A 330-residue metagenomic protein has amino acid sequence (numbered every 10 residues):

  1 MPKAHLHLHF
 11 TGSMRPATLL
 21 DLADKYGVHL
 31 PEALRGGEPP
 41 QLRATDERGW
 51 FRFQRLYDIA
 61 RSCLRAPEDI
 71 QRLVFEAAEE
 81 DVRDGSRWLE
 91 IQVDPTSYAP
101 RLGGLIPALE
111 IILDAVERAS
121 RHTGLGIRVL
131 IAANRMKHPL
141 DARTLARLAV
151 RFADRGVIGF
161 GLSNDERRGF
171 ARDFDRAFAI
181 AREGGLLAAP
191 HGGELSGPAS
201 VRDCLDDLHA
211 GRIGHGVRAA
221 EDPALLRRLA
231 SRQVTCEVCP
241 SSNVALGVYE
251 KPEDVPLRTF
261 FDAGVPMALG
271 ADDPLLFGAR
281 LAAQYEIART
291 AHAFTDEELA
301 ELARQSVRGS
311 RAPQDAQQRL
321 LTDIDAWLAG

Functional and structural regions predicted by a protein language model:
M1-L186, L195-S200, D207, G211-R212 (+2 more regions): Metal-cofactor-binding active-site regions of metalloenzymes
P190: A glycine- and charged-residue-rich anion-binding loop/surface
